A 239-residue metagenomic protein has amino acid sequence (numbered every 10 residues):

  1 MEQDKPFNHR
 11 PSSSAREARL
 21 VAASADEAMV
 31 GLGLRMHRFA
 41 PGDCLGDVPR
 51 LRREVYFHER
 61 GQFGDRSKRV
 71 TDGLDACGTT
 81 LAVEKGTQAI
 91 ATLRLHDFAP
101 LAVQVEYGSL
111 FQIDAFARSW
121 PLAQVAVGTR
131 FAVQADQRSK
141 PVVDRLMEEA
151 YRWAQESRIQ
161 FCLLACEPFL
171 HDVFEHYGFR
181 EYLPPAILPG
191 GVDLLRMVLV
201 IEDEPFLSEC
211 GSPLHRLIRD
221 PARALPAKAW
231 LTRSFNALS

Functional and structural regions predicted by a protein language model:
M1-G31: Short acidic N-proximal helix/loop "leader" segments that mark the beginning of a domain or an inter-domain linker
R16-S24, F116-S119, D203-E209: Acyltransferase donor/substrate-recognition loop-hinge adjacent to the catalytic core
V21-D75, T79-E84, A89: Short amphipathic alpha-helix that is part of the acyltransferase structural core
G31-L34, G78, I90, A123 (+2 more regions): Sequence-level motif detector for i,i+2 pairs with an aromatic at +2
L81, L93, F131: Conserved GNAT-family N-acetyltransferase fold
K85-A117: Short, His- and charge-rich active-site/binding loops that engage polyanionic ligands
E106-V200, P205: Acyl-donor binding region in acyl/amide transferases
P205-S239: Acidic/histidine-enriched, glycine/proline-rich intrinsically disordered or flexible terminal extensions
